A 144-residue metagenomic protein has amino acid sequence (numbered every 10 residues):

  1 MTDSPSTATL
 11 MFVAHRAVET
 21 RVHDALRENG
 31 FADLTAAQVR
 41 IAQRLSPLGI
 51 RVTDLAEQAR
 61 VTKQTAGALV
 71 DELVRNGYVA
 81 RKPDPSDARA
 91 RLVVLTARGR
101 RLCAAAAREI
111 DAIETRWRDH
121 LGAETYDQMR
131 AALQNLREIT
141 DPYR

Functional and structural regions predicted by a protein language model:
M1-D33: N-terminal leader segment of winged-helix/HTH proteins
M1-P5, D84, R144: N-terminal intrinsically disordered/low-complexity leader segments
P5-A8, F12, R16, R60 (+2 more regions): Short amphipathic alpha-helical segments with heptad-repeat character
T20-T65: N-terminal helix-turn-helix DNA-binding core of bacterial DNA-binding proteins
D24, D71-Q134, E138: Charged, amphipathic alpha-helical coiled-coil/dimerization segments
T53, V70-D71: Short, hydrophobic-biased segments on the C-terminal half of alpha helices that form "recognition helices"
E138-R144: Short, charged, intrinsically disordered terminal tails
